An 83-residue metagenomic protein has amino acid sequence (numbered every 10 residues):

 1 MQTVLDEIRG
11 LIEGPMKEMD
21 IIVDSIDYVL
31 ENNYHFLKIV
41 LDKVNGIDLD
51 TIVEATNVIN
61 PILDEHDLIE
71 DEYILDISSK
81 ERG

Functional and structural regions predicted by a protein language model:
M1-G83: Short Lys/Arg-rich amphipathic alpha-helical segments
